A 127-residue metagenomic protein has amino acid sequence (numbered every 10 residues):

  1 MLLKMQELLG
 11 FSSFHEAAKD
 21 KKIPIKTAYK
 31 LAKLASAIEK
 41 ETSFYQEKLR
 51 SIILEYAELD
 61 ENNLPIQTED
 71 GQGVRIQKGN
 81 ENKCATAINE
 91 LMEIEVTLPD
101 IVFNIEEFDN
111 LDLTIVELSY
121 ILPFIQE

Functional and structural regions predicted by a protein language model:
L2-A57: N-terminal interaction modules that seed assembly of large macromolecular complexes
Q46-E127: Low-complexity intrinsically disordered segments
